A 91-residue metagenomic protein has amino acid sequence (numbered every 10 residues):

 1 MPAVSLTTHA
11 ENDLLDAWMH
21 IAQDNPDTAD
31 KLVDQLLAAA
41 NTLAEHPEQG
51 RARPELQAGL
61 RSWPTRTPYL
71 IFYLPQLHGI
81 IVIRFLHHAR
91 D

Functional and structural regions predicted by a protein language model:
M1-A3, L74: Non-catalytic interaction surface on structured domains
A3-L60: Basic, Lys/Arg-enriched alpha-helical interface segments
W18, S62, F72-L74: Generic alpha-helical hydrophobic packing signal
Q23-P26, S62, I83, D91: Short, low-complexity, polar/charged sequence segments that are solvent-exposed and flexible
P64-R66: A short catalytic or substrate-binding loop motif that flags glycine-/basic-rich loops and adjacent residues that bind
P68-D91: Enriched for short, Lys/Arg-rich terminal
